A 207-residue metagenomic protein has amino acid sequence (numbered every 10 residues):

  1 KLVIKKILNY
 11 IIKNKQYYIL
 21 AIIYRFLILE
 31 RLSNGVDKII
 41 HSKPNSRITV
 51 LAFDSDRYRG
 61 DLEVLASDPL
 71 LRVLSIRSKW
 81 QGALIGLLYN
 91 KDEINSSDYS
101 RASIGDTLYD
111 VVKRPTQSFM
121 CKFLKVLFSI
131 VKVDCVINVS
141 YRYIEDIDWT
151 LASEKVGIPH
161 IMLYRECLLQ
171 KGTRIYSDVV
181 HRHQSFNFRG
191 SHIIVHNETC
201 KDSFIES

Functional and structural regions predicted by a protein language model:
K1, F26-K38, T49-V64, P69-S207: Active-site and donor-binding regions of nucleotide-sugar-utilizing enzymes
K1-P44: Membrane-proximal basic amphipathic "stem/tether" segments
